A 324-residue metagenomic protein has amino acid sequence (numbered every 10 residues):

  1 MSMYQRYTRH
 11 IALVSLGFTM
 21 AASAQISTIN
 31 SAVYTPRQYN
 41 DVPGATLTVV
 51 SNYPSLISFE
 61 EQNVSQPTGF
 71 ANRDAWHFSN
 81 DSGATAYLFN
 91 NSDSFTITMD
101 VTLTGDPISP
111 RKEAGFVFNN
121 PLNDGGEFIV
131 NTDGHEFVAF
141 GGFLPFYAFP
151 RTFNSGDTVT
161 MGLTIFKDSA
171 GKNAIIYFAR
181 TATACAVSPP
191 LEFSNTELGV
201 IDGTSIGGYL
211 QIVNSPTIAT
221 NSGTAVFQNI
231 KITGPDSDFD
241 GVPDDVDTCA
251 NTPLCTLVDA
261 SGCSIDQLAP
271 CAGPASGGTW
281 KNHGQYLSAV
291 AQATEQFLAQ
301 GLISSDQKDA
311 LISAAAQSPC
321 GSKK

Functional and structural regions predicted by a protein language model:
M1-S15: Bacterial N-terminal signal peptides that target proteins for export
T19-A21: N-terminal signal peptide c-region/cleavage motif recognized by signal peptidases
Q25-A71: Extracellular glycan-recognition surfaces and repeat-rich motifs
I26, E61-P150: Secretory/extracellular carbohydrate-interaction modules and structurally similar beta-sandwich "look-alikes"
S94-T104, V117, T160-F166, V226 (+1 more regions): Residues within well-ordered beta-strands of beta-sheet-rich folds
V138-S169: Short, aromatic/His-centered strand-loop micro-motif at the edge of beta-sheets
S188-Q228: Flexible glycan-contacting loops in extracellular carbohydrate-active proteins
G234-C320: Extracellular calcium-associated, cysteine-rich motifs in secreted modular proteins
